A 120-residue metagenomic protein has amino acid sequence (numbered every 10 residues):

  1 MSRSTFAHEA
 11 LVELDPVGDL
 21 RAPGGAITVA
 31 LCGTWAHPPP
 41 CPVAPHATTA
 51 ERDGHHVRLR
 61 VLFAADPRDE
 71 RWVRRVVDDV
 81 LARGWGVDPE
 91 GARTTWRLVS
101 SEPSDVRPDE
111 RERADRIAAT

Functional and structural regions predicted by a protein language model:
M1-T120: Long, contiguous binding/interaction regions
